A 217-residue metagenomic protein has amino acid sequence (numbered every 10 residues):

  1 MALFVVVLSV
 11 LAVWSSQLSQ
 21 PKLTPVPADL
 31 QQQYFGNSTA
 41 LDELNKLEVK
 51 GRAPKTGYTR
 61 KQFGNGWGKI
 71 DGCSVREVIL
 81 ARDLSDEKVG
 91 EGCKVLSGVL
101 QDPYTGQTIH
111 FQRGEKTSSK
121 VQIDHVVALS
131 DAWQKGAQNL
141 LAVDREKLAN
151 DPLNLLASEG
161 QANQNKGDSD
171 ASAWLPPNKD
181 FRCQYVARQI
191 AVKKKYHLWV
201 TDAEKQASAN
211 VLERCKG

Functional and structural regions predicted by a protein language model:
M1-Q17: Hydrophobic membrane-insertion alpha-helices, especially the h-region of bacterial N-terminal signal peptides
F4, L47-V49, Q164: Alpha-helical interaction segments
L18-T24: Extreme N-terminal targeting and regulatory segments of eukaryotic proteins
P25-Q107, F111: Cell wall/extracellular polymer interaction/catalysis modules
Y104-G217: Domain-level detector of nuclease and nuclease-like folds in predominantly extracellular/periplasmic contexts
